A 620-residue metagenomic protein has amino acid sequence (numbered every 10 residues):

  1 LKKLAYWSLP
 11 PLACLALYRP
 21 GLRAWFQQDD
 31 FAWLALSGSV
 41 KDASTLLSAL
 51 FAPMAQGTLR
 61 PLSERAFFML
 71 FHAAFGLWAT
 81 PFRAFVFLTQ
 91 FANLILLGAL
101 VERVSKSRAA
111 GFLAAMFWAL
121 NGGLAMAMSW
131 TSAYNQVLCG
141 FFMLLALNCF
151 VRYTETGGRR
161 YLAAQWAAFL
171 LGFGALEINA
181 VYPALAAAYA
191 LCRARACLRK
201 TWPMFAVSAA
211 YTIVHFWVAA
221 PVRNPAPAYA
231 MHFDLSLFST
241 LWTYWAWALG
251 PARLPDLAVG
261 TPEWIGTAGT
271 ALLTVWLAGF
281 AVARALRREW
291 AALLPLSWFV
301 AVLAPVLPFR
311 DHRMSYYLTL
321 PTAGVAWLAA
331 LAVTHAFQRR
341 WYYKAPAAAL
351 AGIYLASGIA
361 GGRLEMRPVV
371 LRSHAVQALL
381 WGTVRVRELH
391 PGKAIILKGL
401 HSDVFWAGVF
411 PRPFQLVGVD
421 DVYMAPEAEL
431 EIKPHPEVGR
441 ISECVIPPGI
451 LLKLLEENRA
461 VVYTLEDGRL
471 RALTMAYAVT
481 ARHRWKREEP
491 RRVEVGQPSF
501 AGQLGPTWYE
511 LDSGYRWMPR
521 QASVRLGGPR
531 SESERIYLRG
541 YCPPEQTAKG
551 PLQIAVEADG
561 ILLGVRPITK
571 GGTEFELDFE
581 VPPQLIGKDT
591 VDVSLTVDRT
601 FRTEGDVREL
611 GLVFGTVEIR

Functional and structural regions predicted by a protein language model:
L1-E488: Polytopic membrane enzymes that build or remodel cell-surface glycoconjugates and lipids
W381-R620: C-terminal luminal/periplasmic domains and tails of membrane-associated envelope-modifying transferases
